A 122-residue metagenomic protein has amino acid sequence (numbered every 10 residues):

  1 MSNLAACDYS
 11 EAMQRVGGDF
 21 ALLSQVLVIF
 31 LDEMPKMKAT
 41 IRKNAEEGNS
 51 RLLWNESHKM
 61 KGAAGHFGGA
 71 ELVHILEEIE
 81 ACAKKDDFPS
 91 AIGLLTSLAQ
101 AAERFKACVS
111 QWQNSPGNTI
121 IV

Functional and structural regions predicted by a protein language model:
M1-V122: Two-component system phosphorelay core
